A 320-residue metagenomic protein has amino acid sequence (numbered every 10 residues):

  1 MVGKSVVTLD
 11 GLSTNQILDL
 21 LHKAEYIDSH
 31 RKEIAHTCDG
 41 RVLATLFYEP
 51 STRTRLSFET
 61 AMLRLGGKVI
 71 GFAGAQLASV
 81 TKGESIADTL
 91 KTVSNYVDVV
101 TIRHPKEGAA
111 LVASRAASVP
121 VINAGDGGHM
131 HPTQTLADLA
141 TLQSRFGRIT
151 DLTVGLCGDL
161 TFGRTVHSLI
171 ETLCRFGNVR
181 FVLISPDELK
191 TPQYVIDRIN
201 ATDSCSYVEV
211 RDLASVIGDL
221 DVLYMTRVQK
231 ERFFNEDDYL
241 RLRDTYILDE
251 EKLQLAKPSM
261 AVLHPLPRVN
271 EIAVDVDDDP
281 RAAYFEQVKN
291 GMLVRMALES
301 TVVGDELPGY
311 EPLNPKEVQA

Functional and structural regions predicted by a protein language model:
M1-L56, T60: Positively charged, low-complexity intrinsically disordered leader regions
H36-Q143, N270-I272: Phosphate/diphosphate ligand-binding glycine-rich loop within oxidoreductases
T37-L43, T150-V154, N178, S259: Phosphate-coordination loops involved in phosphoryl transfer and adenosine-cofactor binding
Y48-A61, S144-M225: Glycine-rich phosphate/diphosphate-binding loop of Rossmann-like nucleotide-binding domains
V119, G177-V179, L255-A261: A short helix->loop->beta-strand "cap" motif at the edges of active sites that frequently abuts
I199-V276, R281-A282: Rossmann-like adenosine-cofactor binding region
S259-M260, P265-A320: Adenosine-phosphate binding glycine-rich loop
